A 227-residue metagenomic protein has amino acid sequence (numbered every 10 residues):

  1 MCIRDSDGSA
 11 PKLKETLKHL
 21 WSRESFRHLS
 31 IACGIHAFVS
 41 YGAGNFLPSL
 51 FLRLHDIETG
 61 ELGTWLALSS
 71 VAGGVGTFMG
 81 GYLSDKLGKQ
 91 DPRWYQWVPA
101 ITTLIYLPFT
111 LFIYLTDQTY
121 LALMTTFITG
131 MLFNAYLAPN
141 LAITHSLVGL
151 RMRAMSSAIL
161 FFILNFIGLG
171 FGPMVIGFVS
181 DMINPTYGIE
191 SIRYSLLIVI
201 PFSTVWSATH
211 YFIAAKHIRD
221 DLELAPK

Functional and structural regions predicted by a protein language model:
R4-S30, L54: Juxtamembrane intracellular "pre-TM" segments in multi-pass secondary transporters
R23-G80, F133-L141, G168-I176: Extracytoplasmic gate region of multi-pass secondary transporters
F51-L52, L83-S84, G88, V175-P185: Interfacial helix-cap and linker-helix signal at transmembrane-aqueous boundaries of multi-pass secondary transporters
E58, W94-W97, S180-P201: A membrane-interface helix-boundary motif in multi-pass transporters
T77, L147-P185: A late C-terminal transmembrane helix in Major Facilitator Superfamily
D85-T102: Cytoplasmic membrane-interface "Motif A"-like loop-to-helix N-cap segments of 12-TM Major Facilitator Superfamily
L107-L115, L197-K227: Multi-pass alpha-helical transporter architecture, strongest for 12-TM Major Facilitator/SLC carriers used
Y120-Y136: Hydrophobic core of transmembrane alpha-helices in multi-pass small-molecule transporters, especially MFS/SLC-type
